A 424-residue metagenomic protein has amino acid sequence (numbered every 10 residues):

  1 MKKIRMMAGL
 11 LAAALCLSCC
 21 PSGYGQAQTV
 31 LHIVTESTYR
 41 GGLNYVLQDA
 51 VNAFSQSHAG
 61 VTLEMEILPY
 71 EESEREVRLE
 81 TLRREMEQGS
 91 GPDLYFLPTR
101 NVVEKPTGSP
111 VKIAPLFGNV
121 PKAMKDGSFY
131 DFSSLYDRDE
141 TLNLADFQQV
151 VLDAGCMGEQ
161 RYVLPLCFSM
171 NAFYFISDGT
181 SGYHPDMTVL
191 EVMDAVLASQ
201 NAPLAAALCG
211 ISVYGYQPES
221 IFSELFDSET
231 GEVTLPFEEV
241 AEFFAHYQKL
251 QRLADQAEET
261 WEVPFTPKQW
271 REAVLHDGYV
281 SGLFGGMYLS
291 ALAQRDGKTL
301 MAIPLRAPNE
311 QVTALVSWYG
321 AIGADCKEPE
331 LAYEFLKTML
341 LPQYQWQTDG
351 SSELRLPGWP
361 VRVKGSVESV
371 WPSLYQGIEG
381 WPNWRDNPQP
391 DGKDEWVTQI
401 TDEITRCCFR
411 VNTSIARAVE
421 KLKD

Functional and structural regions predicted by a protein language model:
R5-G9, L17-P115, T413, R417 (+1 more regions): Conserved N-terminal structural module of periplasmic/extracytoplasmic solute-binding proteins
L68-T81, E258-E272: Short helix-initiation/N-cap motifs at beta->coil->alpha
V102-M170, M301-P304: Hinge/lid segment of periplasmic solute-binding proteins
D131-L144, S223-F243, A307-Q311: Short, solvent-exposed loop/beta-turn-alpha elements that line the ligand-binding surface or hinge of extracytoplasmic
A154-F173, L190-L235, E272-S281: Extracytoplasmic/periplasmic solute-binding protein
T230-P267: Glycine-centered hinge/linker elements that transmit conformational signals in sensory and ligand-binding systems
A293-G365: Extracytoplasmic/periplasmic substrate-recognition and gating elements
A314, E353-D424: C-terminal capping/gating helix-and-loop segments adjacent to ligand/active sites or protein-protein/ligand interfaces
